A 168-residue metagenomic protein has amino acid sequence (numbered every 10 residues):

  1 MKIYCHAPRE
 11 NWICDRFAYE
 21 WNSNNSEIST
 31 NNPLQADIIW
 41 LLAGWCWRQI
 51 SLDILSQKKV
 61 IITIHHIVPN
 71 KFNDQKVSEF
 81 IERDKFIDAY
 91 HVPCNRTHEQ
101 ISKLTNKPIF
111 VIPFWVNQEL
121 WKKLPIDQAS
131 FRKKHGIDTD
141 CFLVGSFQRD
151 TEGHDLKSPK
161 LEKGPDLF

Functional and structural regions predicted by a protein language model:
M1, K58, D140-F142: Nucleotide donor/acceptor-binding cores
M1-L52: N-terminal pre-catalytic "stem/leader" segment of glycosyltransferase-like enzymes
Y4-C5, T63, S146: Structural cue for short, hydrophobic secondary-structure segments
E10-W21, P93, K160-F168: Conserved alpha-helical elements of sugar-nucleotide-dependent glycosyltransferases
I38-A43, D53-K71, A89-H91: Active-site proximal beta-strand in glycosyltransferases
K71-Y90: Membrane-proximal helix-turn-helix segments that form the acceptor-binding/catalytic region of lipid-linked
D88-Q100, N106-K123, S146-F147: Donor nucleotide-sugar binding/catalytic pocket of nucleotide-sugar-dependent glycosyltransferases
I126-F168: Conserved catalytic-core segment of nucleotide-activated headgroup transferases in glycan assembly
